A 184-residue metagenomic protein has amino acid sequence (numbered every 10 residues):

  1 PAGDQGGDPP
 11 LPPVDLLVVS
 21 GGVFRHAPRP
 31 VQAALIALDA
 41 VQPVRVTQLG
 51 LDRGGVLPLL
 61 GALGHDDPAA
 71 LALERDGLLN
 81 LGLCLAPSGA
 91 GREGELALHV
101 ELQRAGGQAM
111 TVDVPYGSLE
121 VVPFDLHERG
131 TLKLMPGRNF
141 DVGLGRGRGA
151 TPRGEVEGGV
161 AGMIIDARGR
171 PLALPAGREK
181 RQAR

Functional and structural regions predicted by a protein language model:
P1-R184: Helical "lid/coupling" subdomains associated with nucleotide-phosphate turnover
